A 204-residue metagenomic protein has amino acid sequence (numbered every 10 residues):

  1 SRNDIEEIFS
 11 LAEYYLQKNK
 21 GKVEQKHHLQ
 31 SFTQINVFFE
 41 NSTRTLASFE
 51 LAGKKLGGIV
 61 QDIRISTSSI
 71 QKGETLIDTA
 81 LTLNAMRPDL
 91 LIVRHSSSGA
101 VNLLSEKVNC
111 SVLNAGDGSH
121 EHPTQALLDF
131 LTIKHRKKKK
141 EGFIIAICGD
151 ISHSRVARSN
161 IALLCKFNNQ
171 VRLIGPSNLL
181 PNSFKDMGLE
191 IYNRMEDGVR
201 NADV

Functional and structural regions predicted by a protein language model:
S1-S48: Positively charged, low-complexity intrinsically disordered leader regions
K26, D78, L83, P88 (+1 more regions): Anion-binding alpha/beta catalytic cores of soluble intermediary-metabolism enzymes, centered on
T33-R87: Active-site cofactor/substrate anionic-group-binding motifs, chiefly glycine- and Lys/Arg-rich phosphate-binding loops
I35, Q61, L113, R172-I174 (+1 more regions): Structural detector of well-ordered beta-strand residues that form the stable sheet scaffold of enzyme domains
F39-L51, H135-V204: Glycine-rich phosphate/diphosphate-binding loop of Rossmann-like nucleotide-binding domains
I59-V60, S66, D89, S111 (+2 more regions): Residue-level detector of anion-binding/catalytic polar loops
I65-S68, G116-E121, S177: Short, acidic/turn-prone active-site loops that include or flank metal/cofactor- and phosphate-binding residues
Q71-K72, E121-L128, S183-F184, A202: Short, charged, surface-exposed secondary-structure boundary motifs
